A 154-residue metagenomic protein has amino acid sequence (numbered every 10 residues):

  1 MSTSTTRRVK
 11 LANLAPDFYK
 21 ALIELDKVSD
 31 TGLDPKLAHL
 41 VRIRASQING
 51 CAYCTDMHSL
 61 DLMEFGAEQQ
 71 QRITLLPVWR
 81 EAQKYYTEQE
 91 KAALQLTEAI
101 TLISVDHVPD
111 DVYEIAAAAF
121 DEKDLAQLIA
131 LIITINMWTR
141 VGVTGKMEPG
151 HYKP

Functional and structural regions predicted by a protein language model:
M1-P154: Hydrophobic alpha-helical segments
